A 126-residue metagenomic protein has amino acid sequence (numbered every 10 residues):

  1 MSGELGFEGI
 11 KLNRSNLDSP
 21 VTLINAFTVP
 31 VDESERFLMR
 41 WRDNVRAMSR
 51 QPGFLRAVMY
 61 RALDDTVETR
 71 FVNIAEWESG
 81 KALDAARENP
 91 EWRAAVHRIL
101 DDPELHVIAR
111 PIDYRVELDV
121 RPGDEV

Functional and structural regions predicted by a protein language model:
M1-V21, V58-V67, A95-V126: Glycine-rich beta-strand-turn "strand-cap" elements at beta-sheet edges
K11-N13, F27-S34, M39-W41, T66: Short low-complexity stretches enriched in small and charged residues
N16-T22, D32-L38, V72-A75, P122-G123: A broad, low-specificity signal for short, low-complexity segments enriched in glycine/proline and polar/charged
P20-T28, V58-N89: Short, well-ordered beta-strand segments in beta-rich or mixed alpha/beta enzyme and ligand-binding folds
E33-R56, E91, A95-I99: Short amphipathic alpha-helical segments
R42, G53-L55, N73-A75, D84 (+4 more regions): Short, charged/polar low-complexity linear motifs in solvent-exposed/disordered segments
V45, S49-R50, A62, S79 (+3 more regions): Amphipathic alpha-helical interaction segments
G80-A82, R93, L118: Hydrophobic alpha-helical elements and their junctions with loops/disorder across both membrane and soluble proteins
